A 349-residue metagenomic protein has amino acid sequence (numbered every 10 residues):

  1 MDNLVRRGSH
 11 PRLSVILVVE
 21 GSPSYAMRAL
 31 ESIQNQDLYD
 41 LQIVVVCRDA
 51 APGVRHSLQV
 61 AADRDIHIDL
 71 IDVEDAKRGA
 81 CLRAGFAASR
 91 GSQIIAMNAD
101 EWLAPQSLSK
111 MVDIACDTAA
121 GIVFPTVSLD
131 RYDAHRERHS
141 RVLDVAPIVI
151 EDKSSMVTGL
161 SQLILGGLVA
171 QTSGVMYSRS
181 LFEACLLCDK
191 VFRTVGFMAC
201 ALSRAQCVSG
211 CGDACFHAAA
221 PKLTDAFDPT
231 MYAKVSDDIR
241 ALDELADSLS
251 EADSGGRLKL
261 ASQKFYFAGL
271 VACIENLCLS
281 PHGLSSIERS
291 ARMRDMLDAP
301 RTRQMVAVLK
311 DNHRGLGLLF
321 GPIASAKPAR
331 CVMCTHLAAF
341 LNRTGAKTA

Functional and structural regions predicted by a protein language model:
M1-S32: N-proximal low-complexity "stem/linker" segments adjacent to membrane-targeting elements
P11-S14, Q42, G196: Cell-envelope/extracellular polymer assembly enzymes that use nucleotide-activated donors
Q34-D72: Acidic donor-binding segment of Leloir-type glycosyltransferases
V73-S89: Glycine-rich, basic loop-to-helix element that forms the pyrophosphate-binding segment of sugar-nucleotide handling
R78, W102-C211, A218-M231: Donor-binding/catalytic cores of nucleotide-activated saccharide and glycerol-phosphate transferases/polymerases
I94: Short aromatic/hydrophobic "clamp" motif used to bind/position activated sugar donors
E101, A120, L279-A349: Membrane-interface aromatic/basic loop that binds lipid-linked glycans or pyrophosphate carriers, typified by
D213-K222, F227-S254, A272, L279-R303: Catalytic core of nucleotide-sugar-dependent glycosyltransferases
